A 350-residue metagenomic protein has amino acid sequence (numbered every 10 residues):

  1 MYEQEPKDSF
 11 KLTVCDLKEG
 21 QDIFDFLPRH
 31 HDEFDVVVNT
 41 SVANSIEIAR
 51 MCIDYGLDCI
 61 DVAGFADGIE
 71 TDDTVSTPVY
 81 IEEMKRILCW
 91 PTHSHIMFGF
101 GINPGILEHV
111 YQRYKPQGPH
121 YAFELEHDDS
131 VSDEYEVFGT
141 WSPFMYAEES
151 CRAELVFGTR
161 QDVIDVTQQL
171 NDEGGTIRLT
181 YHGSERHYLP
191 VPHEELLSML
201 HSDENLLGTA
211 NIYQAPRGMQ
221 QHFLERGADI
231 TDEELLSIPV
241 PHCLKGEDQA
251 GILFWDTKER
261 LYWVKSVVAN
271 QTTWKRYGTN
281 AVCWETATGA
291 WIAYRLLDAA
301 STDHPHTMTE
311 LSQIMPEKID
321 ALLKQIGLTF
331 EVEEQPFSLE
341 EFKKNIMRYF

Functional and structural regions predicted by a protein language model:
Y2-F10: Short, conserved SAM-binding/catalytic segment of Class I S-adenosyl-L-methionine-dependent methyltransferases
K11-Y55, I60-T71: NAD(P)H-binding glycine-rich loop region in Rossmannoid oxidoreductase-like domains and their noncatalytic homologs
E19-I23, V37-V38, Y80-W90, P116: Active-site-proximal cofactor/substrate-binding loop regions of enzyme domains
F24, S76-I87, E108, A147-E154 (+1 more regions): Well-ordered, non-membrane alpha-helical segments in soluble/globular domains
C52, C89-P91, L323: A generic structural signal for well-ordered alpha-helical segments
V62-S94: Rossmann-fold NAD(P)-binding glycine/threonine-rich loop
E83-D129, A290, Y294: Adenosine-phosphate binding glycine-rich loop
P116-F350: C-terminal catalytic/substrate-binding lobe primarily of soluble NAD(P)-dependent oxidoreductases
